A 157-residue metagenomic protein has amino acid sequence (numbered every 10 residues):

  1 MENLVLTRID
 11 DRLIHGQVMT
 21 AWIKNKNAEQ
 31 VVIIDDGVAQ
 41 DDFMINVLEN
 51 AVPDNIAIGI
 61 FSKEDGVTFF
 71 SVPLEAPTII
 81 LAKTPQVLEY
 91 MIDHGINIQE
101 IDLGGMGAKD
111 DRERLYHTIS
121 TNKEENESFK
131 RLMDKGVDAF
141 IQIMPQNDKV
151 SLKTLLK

Functional and structural regions predicted by a protein language model:
E2-A57: Long, hydrophobic N-terminal alpha-helical segment
N3-T7, E29-V32, A57-G59, P77-I80 (+2 more regions): Structural motif
I9-D11, Q17, D35-D36, A82-P85 (+2 more regions): Fold-independent oxyanion-binding glycine-rich loops and adjacent beta-strand/coil segments at enzyme active sites
A21-K24, L48, D65-S71, G104-A108: Short, flexible, solvent-exposed loop/turn segments with mixed acidic/basic and small polar residues
A39-D41, G66-V67, V87-L88, A108-D111: Short gly/pro/ser/thr-enriched loop/turn and capping motifs at secondary-structure boundaries
L48, V67, L88, F129-K130: Short amphipathic alpha-helical segments and helix-helix/interface helices
F61-G104: Ordered, amphipathic secondary-structure segments that act as subunit-interaction surfaces in large macromolecular
P85, H94, Q99-K157: Glycine-rich, aromatic-bearing surface loops/beta-hairpins
